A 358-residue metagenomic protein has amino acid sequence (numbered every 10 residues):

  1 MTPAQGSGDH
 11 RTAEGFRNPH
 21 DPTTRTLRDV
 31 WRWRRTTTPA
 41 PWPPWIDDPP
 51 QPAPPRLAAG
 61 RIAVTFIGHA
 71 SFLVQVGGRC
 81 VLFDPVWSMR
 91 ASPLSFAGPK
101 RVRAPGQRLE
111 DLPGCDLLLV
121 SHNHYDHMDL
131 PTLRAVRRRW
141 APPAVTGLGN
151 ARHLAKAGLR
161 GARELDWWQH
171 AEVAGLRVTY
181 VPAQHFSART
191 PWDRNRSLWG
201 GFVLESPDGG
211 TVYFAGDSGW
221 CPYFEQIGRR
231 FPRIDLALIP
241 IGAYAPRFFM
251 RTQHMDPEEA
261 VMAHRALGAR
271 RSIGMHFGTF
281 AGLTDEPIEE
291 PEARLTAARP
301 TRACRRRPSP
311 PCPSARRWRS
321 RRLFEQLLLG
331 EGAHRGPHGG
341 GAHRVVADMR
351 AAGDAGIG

Functional and structural regions predicted by a protein language model:
M1-D111, L204-S206, G210-G216, D235-G242 (+4 more regions): Metallo-beta-lactamase
T2-P19, L109, L117, P143-R152 (+4 more regions): Cap/insert and terminal regions of metallo-dependent hydrolase folds
P39-A59, T146-G210, R294-R316, S320-R322: Metallo-beta-lactamase
F72-G77, E172-I234, R251, M255-E259: Catalytic core of the metallo-beta-lactamase
V74, D84, H122, D129 (+6 more regions): Divalent metal-coordination and catalytic microenvironments
P85-W87, N123, A183-H185, G216-S218 (+2 more regions): Active-site metal-binding loops of divalent metal-dependent hydrolases
W87-A104, F186-R194, A245-H254: Acidic/histidine-rich helix-loop elements that form or flank divalent-metal/phosphate-binding sites at the catalytic
P93-T146, G161, P232-L238: Active-site metal-binding motif and surrounding structural segment of the metallo-beta-lactamase
